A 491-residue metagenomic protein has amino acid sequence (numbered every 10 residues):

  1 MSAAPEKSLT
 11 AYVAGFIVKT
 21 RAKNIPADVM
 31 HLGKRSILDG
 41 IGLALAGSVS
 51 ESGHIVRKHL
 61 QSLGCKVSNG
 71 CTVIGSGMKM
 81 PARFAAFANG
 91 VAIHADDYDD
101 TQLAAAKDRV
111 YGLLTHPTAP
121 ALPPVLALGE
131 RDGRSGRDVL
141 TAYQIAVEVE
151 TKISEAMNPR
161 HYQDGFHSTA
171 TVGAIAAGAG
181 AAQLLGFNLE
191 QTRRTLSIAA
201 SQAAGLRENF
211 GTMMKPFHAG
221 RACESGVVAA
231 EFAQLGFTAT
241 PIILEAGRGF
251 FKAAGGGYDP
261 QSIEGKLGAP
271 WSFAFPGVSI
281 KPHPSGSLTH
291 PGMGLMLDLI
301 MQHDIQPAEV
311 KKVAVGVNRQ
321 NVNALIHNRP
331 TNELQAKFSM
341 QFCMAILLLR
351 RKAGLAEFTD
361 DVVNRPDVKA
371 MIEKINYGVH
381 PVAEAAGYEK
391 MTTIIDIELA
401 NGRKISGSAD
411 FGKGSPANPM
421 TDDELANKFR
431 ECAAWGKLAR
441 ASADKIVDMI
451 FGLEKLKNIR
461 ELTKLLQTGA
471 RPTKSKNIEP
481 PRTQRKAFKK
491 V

Functional and structural regions predicted by a protein language model:
S2-P276, R319, K455, I459-K474: N-terminal core-entry segment
L267, M293, Q484-A487: Intrinsic structural disorder/low-complexity segments
G277-P284: A short glycine-threonine-serine/GTX helix/turn-capping micro-motif
G286-D448, K464-P472: Intrinsically disordered, low-complexity Ser/Thr/Pro/Gly-rich interaction regions that scaffold/cooperate
K374, K457-I459, V491: Non-catalytic terminal accessory/regulatory regions of metabolic enzymes
N418, G452-K455: A structural signal for short, well-ordered beta-strand elements
I478-V491: Short, low-complexity, charge-dense intrinsically disordered segments
